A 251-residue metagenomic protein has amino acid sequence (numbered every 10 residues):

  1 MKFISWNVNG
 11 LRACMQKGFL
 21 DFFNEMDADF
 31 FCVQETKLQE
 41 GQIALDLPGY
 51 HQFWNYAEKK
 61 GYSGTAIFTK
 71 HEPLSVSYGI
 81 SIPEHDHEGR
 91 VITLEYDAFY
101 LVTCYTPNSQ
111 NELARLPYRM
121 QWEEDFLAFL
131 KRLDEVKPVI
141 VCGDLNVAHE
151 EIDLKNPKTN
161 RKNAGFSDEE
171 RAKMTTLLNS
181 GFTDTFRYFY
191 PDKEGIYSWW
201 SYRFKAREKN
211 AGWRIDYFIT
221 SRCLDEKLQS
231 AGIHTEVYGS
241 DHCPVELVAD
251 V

Functional and structural regions predicted by a protein language model:
M1-L47, A57-S63, L177: N-terminal, active-site-proximal structural segment of metallo-dependent hydrolase catalytic domains
M1-N9, A98-Q110, C142: Active-site-proximal beta-strand elements of phosphoester/diester hydrolases
N7, F23-G41, L101, L130-E151 (+4 more regions): Active-site beta-strand/loop signature of hydrolases that rely on acidic residues for catalysis
K37, Q42-S109: Structured beta-strand-rich core segments of catalytic domains in phosphoester-bond hydrolases
H51, D125-A211, I215: Metal-dependent phosphoesterases centered on the DNase I-like endonuclease/exonuclease/phosphatase
K60-S75, I196, F204-E226: Conserved beta strand-loop-helix elements of the APE1-like EEP
K70, L94-D97, S221-R222, S240 (+1 more regions): Active-site beta-strand termini and strand-to-loop segments that position acidic
S81-I82, P107-E123, K158-N163: Surface-exposed cleft-lining segments at the edges of enzyme active sites
